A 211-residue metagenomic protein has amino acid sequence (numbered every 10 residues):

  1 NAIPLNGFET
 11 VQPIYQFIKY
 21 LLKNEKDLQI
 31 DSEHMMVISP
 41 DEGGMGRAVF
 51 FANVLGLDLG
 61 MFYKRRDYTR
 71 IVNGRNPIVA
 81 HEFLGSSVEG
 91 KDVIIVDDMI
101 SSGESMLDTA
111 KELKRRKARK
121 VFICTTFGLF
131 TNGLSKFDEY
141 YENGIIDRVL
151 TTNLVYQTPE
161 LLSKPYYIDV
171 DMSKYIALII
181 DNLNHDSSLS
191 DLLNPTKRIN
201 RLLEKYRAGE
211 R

Functional and structural regions predicted by a protein language model:
N1-R211: PRPP-associated nucleotide enzymes
